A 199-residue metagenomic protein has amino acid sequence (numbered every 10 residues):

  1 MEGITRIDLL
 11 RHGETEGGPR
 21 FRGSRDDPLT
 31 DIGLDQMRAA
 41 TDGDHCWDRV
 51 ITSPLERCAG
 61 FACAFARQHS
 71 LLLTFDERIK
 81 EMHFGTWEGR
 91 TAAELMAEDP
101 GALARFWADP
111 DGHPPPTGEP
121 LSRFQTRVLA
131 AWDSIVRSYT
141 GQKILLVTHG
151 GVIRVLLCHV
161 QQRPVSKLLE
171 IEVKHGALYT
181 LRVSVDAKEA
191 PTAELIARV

Functional and structural regions predicted by a protein language model:
M1-R6, A40, T74, M82-M96 (+2 more regions): Acidic, low-complexity terminal tails and accessory targeting/binding regions of phosphate-metabolizing enzymes
R6-L71: Active-site-proximal alpha-helix that buttresses catalytic centers in soluble enzyme cores
E16, R57-A59, E81-H83, V152-R154: Short, active-site-adjacent cap segments at secondary-structure transitions
R38-D42, Q125, L129-R137: Generic structural signal for well-ordered alpha-helical scaffold segments
A64, V155-H159: Active-site signature of alpha/beta-hydrolase-fold catalytic machinery across serine- and Asp/Cys-nucleophile hydrolases
R67-L129, E170: Phosphate-handling substructures
H149: Short basic (Lys/Arg) and small-residue
